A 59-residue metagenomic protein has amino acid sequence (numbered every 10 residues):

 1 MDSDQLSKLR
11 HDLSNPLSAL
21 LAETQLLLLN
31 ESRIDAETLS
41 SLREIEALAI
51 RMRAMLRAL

Functional and structural regions predicted by a protein language model:
D4, K8-L9, L17-L59: Histidine phosphotransfer helical core of two-component systems
